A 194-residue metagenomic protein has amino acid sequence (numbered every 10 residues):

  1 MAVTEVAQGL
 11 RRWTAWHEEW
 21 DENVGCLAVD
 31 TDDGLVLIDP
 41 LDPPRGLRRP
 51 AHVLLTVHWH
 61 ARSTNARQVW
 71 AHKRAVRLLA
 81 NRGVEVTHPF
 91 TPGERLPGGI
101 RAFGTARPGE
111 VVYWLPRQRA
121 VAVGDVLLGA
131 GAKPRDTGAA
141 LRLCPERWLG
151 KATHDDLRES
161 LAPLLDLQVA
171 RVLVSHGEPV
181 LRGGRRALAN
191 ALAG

Functional and structural regions predicted by a protein language model:
M1-G46, V111-G129: Conserved beta-strand hairpin/beta-sheet module of binuclear metal-dependent hydrolase folds, prominently
E5, W70-E110, P116-R117, G150-L165: Metallo-beta-lactamase
H17, G34-L37, T105-G194: Metallo-beta-lactamase
H17, L41-G98: Active-site HxH/HxHxD metal-binding segment of metal-dependent hydrolases
G25, N65, G184-A187: Residues at alpha-helix caps and immediate loop-helix transition turns in enzyme cores, especially N- and C-cap
